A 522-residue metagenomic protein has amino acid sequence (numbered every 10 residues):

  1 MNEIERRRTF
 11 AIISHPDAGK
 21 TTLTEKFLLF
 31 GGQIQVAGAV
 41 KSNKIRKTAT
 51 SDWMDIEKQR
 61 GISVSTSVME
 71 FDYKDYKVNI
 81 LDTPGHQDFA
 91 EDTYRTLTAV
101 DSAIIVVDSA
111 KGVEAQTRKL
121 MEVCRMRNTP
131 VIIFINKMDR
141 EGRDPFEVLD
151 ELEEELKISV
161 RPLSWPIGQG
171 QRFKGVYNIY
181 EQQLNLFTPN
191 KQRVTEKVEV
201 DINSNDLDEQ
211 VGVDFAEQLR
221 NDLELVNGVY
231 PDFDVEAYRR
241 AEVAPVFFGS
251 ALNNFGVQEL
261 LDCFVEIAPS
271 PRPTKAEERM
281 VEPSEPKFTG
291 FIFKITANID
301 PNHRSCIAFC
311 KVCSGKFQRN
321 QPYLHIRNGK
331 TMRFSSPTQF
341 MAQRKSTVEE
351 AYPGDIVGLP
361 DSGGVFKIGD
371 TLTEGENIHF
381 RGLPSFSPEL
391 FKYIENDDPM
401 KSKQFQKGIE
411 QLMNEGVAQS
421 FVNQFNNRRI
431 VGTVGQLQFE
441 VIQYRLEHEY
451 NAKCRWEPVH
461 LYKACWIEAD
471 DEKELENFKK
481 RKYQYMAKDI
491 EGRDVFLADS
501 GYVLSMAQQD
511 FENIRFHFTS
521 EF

Functional and structural regions predicted by a protein language model:
M1-F522: Structural and coupling elements of P-loop NTPases
